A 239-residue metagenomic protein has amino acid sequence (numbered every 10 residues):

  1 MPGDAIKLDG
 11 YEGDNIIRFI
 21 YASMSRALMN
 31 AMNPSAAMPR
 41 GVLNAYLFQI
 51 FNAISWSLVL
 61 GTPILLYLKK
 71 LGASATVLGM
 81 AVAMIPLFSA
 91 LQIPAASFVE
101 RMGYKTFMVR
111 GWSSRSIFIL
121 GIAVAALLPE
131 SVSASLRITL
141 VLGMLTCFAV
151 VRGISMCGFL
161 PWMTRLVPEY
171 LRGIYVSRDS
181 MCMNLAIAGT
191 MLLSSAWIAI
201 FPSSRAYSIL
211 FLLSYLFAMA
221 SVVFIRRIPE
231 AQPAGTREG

Functional and structural regions predicted by a protein language model:
G3-Q92, A96-V99, M108-V109, R115-A123 (+1 more regions): Helix-loop boundary and gating motifs at the non-cytosolic
I50, F118, S133-S155: Hydrophobic core of transmembrane alpha-helices in multi-pass small-molecule transporters, especially MFS/SLC-type
L65-K70, R101, A123-V132, I187-F211: Transmembrane alpha-helix termini and helix-breaking/packing motifs in multi-pass membrane transporters
L71-A73, V99, M163-L171, P202: Short helix-loop-helix connector
L78, F107-M108, Y175, Y207-L213: Alpha-helical transmembrane segments of multi-pass secondary-active solute transporters
E100-I117, R178, S203-A206: Cytoplasmic membrane-interface "Motif A"-like loop-to-helix N-cap segments of 12-TM Major Facilitator Superfamily
F148-M181: Cytoplasmic helix-loop-helix junction between adjacent transmembrane helices in 12-TM secondary transporters
Y207, A220-E238: Helix-loop junctions on the cytosolic side of multi-pass membrane transporters, especially the intracellular loop
